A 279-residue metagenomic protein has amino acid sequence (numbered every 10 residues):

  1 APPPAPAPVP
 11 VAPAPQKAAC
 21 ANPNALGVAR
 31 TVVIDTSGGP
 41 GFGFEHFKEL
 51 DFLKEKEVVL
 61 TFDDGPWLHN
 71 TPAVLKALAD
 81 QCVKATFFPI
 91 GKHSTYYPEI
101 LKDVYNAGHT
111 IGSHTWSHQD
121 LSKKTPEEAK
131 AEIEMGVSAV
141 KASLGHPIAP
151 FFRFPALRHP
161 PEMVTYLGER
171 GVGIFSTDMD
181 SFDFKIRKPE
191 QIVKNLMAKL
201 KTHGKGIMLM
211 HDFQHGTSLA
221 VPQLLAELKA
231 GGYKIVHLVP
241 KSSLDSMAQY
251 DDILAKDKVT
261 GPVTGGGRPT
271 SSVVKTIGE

Functional and structural regions predicted by a protein language model:
A1-V33, L254-E279: Compositionally biased, proline/threonine/alanine/serine-rich low-complexity intrinsically disordered stretches
C20-K124, E128, E132-A139, I148-A149 (+1 more regions): Active-site beta->alpha N-cap acidic-glycine motif
E49-F52, S94-T95, G216-E279: C-terminal domain-boundary segment and adjacent tail
E55-E57, Q81-T86, N106-T110, G145-P150 (+3 more regions): Loop/turn elements at helix/coil->beta-strand transitions in domains of secreted/extracellular proteins
F62-G65, F88-K92, T115-W116, R153-L157 (+3 more regions): Active-site-proximal beta-strand/loop segments in catalytic clefts of secreted hydrolases
N70, Q119-L144, R158-G204, T217-A220: Alpha-helical scaffold elements lining the catalytic groove of polysaccharide deacetylases
A73-A77, E99-I100, M163-Y166, A220-L224: A short acidic, amphipathic alpha-helical/loop segment
L101-V104, E127-A129, P189-V193, Y250-L254: Short low-complexity, flexible loop/linker segments enriched in glycine and/or proline with clustered acidic
